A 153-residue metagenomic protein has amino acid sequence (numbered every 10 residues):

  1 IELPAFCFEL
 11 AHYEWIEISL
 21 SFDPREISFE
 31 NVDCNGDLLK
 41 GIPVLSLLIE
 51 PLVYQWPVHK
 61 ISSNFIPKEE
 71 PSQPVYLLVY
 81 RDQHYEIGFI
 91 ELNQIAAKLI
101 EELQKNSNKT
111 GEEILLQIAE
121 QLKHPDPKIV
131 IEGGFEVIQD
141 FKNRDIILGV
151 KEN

Functional and structural regions predicted by a protein language model:
I1-C34, I90-N153: Long, charge-rich, low-complexity alpha-helical segments
I1-E86, E91: Hydrophobic packing positions characteristic of elongated beta-solenoid/beta-helix-type spike/fiber shafts
